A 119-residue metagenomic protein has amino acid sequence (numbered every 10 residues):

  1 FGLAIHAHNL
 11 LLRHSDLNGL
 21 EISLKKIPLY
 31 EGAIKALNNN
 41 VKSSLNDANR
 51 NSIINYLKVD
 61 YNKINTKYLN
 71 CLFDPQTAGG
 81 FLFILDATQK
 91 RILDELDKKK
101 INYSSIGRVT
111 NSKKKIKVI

Functional and structural regions predicted by a protein language model:
F1-I119: Glycine-/charge-enriched secondary-structure boundary and capping motifs
